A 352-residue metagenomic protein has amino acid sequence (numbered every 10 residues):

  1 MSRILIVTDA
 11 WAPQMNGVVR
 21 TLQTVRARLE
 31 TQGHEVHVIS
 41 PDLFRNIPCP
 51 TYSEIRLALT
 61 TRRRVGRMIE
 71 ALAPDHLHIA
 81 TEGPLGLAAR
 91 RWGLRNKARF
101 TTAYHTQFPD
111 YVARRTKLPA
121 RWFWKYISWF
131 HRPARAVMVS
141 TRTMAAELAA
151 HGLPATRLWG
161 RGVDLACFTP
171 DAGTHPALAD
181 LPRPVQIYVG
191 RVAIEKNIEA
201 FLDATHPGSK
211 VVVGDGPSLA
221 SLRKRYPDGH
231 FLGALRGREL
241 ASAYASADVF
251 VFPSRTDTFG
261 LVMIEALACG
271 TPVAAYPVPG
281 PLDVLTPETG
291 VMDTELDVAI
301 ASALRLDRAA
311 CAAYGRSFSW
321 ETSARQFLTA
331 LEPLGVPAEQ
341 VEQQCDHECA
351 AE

Functional and structural regions predicted by a protein language model:
R99-T101, D110-W129: Nucleotide-sugar donor phosphate/pyrophosphate-binding loop at the beta->alpha transition of glycosyltransferases
K125-G173: Donor nucleotide-sugar binding/catalytic pocket of nucleotide-sugar-dependent glycosyltransferases
H131, A234, S242-A247, F327: Short alpha-helical donor nucleotide-sugar binding micro-motif in glycosyltransferases
P176, R305-E342: A charged, aromatic-enriched C-terminal amphipathic alpha-helix characteristic of glycosyltransferases across folds
A177-V211: Conserved donor-binding/catalytic core segment of Leloir-type glycosyltransferases
A220-E239: Nucleotide-activated donor-binding/catalytic signature segment of Leloir-type glycosyltransferases, i.e., the conserved
R255: Aromatic "clamp/platform" in nucleotide-sugar-dependent glycosyltransferases that forms part of the donor/acceptor
M263, A268, P272-A275, D293: Short hydrophobic beta-strand element within catalytic cores of glycosyltransferases and related nucleotide-activated
